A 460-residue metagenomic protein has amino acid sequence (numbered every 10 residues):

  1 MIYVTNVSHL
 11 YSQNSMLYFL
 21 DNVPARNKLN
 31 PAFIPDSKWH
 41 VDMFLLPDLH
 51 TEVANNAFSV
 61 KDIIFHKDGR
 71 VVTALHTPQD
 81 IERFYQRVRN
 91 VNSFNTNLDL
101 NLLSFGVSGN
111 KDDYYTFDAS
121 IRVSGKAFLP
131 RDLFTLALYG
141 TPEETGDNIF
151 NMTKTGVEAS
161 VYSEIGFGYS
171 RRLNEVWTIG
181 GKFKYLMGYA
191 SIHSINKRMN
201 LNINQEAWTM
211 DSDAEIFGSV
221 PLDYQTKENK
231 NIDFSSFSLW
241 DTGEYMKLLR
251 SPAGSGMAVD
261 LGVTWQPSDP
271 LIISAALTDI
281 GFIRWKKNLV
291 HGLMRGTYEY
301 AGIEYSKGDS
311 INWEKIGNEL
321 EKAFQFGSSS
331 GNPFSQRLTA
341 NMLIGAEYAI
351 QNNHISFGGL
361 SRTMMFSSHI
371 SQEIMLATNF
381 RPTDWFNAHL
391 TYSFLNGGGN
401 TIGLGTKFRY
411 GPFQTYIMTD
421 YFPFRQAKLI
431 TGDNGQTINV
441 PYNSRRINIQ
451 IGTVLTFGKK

Functional and structural regions predicted by a protein language model:
M1-N6: Bacterial N-terminal signal peptides
V7-S12: Sec/Tat signal peptide C-region and signal peptidase I cleavage site
Q13-K460: Subset of outer-membrane beta-barrel
